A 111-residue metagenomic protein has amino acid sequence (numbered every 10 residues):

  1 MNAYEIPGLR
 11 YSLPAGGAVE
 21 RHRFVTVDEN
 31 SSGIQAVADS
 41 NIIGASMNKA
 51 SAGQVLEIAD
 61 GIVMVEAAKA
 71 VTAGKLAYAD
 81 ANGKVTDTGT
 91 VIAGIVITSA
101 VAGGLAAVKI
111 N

Functional and structural regions predicted by a protein language model:
M1-N111: Surface-exposed, low-hydrophobicity beta-strand/loop segments enriched in small/polar/acidic residues
